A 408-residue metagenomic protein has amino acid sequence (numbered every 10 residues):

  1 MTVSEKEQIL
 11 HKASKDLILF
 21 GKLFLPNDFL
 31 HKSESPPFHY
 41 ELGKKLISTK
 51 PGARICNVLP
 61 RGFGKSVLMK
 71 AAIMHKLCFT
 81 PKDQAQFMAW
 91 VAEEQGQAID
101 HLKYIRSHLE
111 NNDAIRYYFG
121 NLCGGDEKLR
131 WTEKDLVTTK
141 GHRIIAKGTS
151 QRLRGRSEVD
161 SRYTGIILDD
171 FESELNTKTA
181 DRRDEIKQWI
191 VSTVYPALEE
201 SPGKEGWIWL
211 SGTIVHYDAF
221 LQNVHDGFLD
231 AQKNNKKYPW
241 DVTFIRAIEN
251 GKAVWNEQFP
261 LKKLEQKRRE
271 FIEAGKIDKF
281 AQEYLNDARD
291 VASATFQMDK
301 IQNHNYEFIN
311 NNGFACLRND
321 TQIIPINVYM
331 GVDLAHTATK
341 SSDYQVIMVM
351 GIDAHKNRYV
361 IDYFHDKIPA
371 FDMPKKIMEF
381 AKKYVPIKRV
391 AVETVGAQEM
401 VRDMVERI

Functional and structural regions predicted by a protein language model:
M1-A53: N-terminal accessory segments
P51-A71: Walker A/P-loop
M69-K82: Walker A/P-loop NTP-binding motif
V91-S150: Conserved nucleotide-state-sensing and coupling region of NTP-binding domains
E133-I190: Conserved RecA-like ASCE ATPase "motif II neighborhood" in helicase/translocase motors
K178-A253: ASCE P-loop NTPase helicase motor core
F244-A247, K252, D287, V291 (+3 more regions): Mg2+-dependent endonuclease catalytic cores in nucleic-acid-processing enzymes, primarily RNase H-like
G251-L334: ATPase catalytic-site recognition across NTP-hydrolyzing enzymes
